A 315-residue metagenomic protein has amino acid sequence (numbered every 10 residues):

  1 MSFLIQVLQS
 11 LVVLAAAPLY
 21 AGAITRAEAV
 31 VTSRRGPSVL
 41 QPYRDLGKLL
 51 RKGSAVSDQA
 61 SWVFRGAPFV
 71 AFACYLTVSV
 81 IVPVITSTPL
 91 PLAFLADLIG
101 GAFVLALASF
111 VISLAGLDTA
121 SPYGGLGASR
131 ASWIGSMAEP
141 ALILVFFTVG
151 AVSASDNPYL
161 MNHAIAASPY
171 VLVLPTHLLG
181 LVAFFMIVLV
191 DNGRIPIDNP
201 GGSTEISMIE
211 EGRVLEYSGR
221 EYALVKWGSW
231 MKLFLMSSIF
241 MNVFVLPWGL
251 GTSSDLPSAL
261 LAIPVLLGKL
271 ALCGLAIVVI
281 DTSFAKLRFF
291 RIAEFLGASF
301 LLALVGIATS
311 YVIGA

Functional and structural regions predicted by a protein language model:
Q6-A17, A93-A106, Y170-D191, L261-A262: Alpha-helical transmembrane segments
A29, S33-L50, D198-E221: Juxtamembrane inter-helical linkers in multi-pass membrane proteins
D45-F64, S121-L126, V214-E221: Cytosolic juxtamembrane amphipathic/interface segments immediately preceding and feeding into a transmembrane helix
P89-L90, T148-L179: Juxtamembrane/interfacial segments at transmembrane-helix boundaries in multi-pass membrane proteins
G100-A115, S136-S153: Mid-bilayer segments of alpha-helical transmembrane spans in multi-pass integral membrane proteins that mediate
A167-L178, M208-F234, F240, P257-P264: Membrane-water interface at loop-to-transmembrane-helix junctions
A276-L302: Interfacial loop-to-transmembrane junctions
G306-A315: Juxtamembrane boundary at the C-terminal end of a transmembrane helix
